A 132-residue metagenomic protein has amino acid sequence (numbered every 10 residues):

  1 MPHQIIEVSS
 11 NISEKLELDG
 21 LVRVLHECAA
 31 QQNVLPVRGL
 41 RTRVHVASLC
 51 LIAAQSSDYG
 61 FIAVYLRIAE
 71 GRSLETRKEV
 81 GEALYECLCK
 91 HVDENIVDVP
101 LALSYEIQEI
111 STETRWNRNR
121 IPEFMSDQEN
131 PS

Functional and structural regions predicted by a protein language model:
M1, I5, L16, R41-R67: Short edge beta-strands and adjacent turn/loop segments
M1-Q32: Long, hydrophobic N-terminal alpha-helical segment
S9-N11, R67-G71, Q108: Solvent-exposed residues in well-ordered beta-strands and their adjoining turns, especially edge/terminal strands
N11, V46-C50, I107-E113: Short, internal active-site loops enriched in acidic
Q32-L40, H45, R115: Contiguous segments within soluble domain cores/interaction surfaces
L40-T42, D93-T112: A short amphipathic beta-strand at an alpha->beta junction
A54-N95: Mid-chain, well-packed structural core segment of small domains
T114-S132: Short, low-complexity, polybasic intrinsically disordered segments
